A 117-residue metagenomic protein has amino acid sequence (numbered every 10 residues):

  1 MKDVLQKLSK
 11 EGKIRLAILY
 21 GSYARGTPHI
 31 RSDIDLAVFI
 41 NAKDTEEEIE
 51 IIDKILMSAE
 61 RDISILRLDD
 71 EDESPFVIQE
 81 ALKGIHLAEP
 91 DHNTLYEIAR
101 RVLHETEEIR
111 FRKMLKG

Functional and structural regions predicted by a protein language model:
M1-G12, L16, R25-H29, N41-G117: Catalytic core of pol beta-like nucleotidyltransferases
Y20-S22: Glycine-rich beta-strand-to-loop/alpha-helix junction loops that act as flexible
S32-I34: Change "...and in nucleic-acid phosphodiester-cleaving endonucleases..." to "...and in nucleic-acid processing enzymes
L36-V38: Short beta-strand->loop micro-motif that forms the acidic, two-metal-ion catalytic signature in nucleotide-processing
